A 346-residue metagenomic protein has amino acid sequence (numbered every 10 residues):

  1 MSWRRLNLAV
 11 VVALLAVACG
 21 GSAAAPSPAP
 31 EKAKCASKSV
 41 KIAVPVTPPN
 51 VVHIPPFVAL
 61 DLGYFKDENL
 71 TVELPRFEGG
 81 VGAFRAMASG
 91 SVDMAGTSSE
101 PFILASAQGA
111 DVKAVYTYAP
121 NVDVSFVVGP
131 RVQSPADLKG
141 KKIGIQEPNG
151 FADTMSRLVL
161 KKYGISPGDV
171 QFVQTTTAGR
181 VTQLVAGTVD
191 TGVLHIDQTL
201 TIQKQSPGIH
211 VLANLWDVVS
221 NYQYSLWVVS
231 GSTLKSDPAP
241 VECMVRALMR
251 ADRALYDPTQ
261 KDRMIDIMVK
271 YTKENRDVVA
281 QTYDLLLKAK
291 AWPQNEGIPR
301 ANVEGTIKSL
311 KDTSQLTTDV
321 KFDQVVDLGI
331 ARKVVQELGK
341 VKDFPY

Functional and structural regions predicted by a protein language model:
M1-S39, G339-Y346: Short, low-complexity disordered leader/linker segments with a strong preference for bacterial N-terminal type II
S27-T176, R180-A186, D190-I196, V211-L215 (+1 more regions): Short, glycine-/small- and polar/acidic-enriched structural segments that line small-molecule recognition paths
L74, A114, F172, L255-I265 (+1 more regions): Surface-exposed patches in mature extracellular/periplasmic domains of secreted proteins
V92, A186, L285-A301, R332-K340: Short amphipathic alpha-helical segments at helix boundaries and their inter-helical linkers
G179-T182, A186-T272: Pocket-lining segment of extracytoplasmic ligand-binding domains
K235-T318: Secondary-structure end/capping motifs
I307-Y346: Conserved C-terminal helix/tail region of periplasmic/extracytoplasmic solute-binding proteins
